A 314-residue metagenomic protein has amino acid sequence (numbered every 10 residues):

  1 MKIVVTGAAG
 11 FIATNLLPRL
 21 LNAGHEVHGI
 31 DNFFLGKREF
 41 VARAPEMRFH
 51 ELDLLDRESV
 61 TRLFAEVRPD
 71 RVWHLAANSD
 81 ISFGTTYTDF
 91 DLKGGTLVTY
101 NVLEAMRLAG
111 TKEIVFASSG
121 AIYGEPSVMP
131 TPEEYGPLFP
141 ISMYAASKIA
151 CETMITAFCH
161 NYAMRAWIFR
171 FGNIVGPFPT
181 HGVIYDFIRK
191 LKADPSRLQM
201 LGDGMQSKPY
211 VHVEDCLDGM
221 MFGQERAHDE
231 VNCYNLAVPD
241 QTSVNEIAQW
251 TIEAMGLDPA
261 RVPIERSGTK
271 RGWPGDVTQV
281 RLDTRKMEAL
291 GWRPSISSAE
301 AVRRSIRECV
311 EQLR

Functional and structural regions predicted by a protein language model:
M1-I174: N-terminal Rossmann-like NAD(P)+-binding domain of SDR-like oxidoreductases, especially those catalyzing
G7, K192-R314: C-terminal substrate-binding subdomain of Rossmann-fold SDR/epimerase-dehydratase oxidoreductases
L21, F64, L103-R107, T156 (+5 more regions): A structural alpha-helix within SAM-dependent methyltransferase catalytic domains
G36-R38, G124-P126, F178, S243-V244 (+1 more regions): A short beta-to-alpha transition loop/helix N-cap that caps and shapes the active-site region
R43, L52, D56, F139 (+5 more regions): Residue-level signature of the cytosolic catalytic core of signaling kinases
E58, D70, S82, D89 (+8 more regions): Residues in well-ordered alpha-helical elements
M129-P130, H181-K190: A glycine/serine/threonine-rich, flexible loop-to-helix segment that serves as the NAD(P) cofactor-binding "lid"
A150, M154, F158, F187 (+2 more regions): Hydrophobic alpha-helix immediately C-terminal to the catalytic Tyr-X-X-X-Lys motif of short-chain
